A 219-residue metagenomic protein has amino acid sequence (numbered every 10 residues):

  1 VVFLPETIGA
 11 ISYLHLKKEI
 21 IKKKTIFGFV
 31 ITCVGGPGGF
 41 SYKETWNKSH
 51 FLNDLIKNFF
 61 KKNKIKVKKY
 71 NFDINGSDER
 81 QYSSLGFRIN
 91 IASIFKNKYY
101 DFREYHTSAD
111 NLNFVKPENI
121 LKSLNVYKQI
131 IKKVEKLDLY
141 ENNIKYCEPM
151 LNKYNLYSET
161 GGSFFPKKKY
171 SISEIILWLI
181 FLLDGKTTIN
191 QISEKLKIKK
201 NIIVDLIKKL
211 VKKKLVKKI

Functional and structural regions predicted by a protein language model:
V1-F51, V67-S84: Acidic/histidine-rich catalytic neighborhood of metal-dependent amide-processing enzymes
E6-A10, L52, D78, N90 (+5 more regions): General structural feature for long, well-ordered alpha-helical segments within catalytic domains of soluble enzymes
I26-F29, N90-A92, K214: Structural motif
V34-G36, N97-F102, G185: Short connector loops/turns at beta-strand edges and beta->alpha or beta->beta junctions
S41-S173: Active-site-adjacent substrate-binding region of metalloamidase/peptidase-like peptide-processing proteins
S171-I219: Long, charge-rich, low-complexity alpha-helical segments
